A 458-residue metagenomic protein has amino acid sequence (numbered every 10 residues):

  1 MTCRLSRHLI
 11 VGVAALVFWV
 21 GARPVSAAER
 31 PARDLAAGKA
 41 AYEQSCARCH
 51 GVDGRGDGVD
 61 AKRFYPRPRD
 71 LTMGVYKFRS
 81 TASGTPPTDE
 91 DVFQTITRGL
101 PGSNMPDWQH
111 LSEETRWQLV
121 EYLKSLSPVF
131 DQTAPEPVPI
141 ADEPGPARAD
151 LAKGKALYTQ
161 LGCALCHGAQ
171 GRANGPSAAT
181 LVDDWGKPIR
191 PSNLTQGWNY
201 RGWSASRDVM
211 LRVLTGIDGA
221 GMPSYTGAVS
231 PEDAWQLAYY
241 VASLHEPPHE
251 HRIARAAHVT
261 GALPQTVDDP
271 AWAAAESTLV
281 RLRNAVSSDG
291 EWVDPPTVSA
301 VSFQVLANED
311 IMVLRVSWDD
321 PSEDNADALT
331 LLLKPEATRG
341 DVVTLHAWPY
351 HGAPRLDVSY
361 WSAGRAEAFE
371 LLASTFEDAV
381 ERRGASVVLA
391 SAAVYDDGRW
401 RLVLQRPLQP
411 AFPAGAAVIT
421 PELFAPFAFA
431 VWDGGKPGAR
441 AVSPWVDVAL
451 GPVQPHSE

Functional and structural regions predicted by a protein language model:
I10-G21: Bacterial N-terminal signal peptides
V25-A41, F130-T159: Electrostatic cytochrome c docking/interface patches
R33, K39-P66, G102, S127-D131 (+3 more regions): Periplasmic/extracellular electron-transfer cofactor-ligation site, primarily the c-type cytochrome heme-c attachment
R63-H110, R116-L123, T180-T226, P231-L237 (+3 more regions): Extracytoplasmic electron-transfer domains, predominantly the class I c-type cytochrome c fold
E250-E276, A328-R365, P410-E458: Acidic/polar low-complexity flexible segments
V301-Q304, L389-Y395: Beta-strand-rich interaction surfaces with strong enrichment in secreted/lumenal proteins
I311-W318, W400-R406: Short, well-ordered beta-strand segments enriched in hydrophobic/aromatic residues
L356-A393: Short helix-loop boundary/capping segments
